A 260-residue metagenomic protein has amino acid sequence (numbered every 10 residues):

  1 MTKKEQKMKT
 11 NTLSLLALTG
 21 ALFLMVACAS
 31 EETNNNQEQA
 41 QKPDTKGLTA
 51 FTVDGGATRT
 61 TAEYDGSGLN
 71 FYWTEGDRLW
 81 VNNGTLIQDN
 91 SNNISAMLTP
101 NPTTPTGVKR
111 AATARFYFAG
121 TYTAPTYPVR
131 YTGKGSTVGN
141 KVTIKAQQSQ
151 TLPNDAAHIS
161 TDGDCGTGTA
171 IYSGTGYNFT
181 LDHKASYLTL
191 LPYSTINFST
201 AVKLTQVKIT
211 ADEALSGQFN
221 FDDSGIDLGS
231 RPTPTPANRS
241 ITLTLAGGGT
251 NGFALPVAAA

Functional and structural regions predicted by a protein language model:
T2-E5, K9-A260: Sec-type signal peptide cleavage vicinity
